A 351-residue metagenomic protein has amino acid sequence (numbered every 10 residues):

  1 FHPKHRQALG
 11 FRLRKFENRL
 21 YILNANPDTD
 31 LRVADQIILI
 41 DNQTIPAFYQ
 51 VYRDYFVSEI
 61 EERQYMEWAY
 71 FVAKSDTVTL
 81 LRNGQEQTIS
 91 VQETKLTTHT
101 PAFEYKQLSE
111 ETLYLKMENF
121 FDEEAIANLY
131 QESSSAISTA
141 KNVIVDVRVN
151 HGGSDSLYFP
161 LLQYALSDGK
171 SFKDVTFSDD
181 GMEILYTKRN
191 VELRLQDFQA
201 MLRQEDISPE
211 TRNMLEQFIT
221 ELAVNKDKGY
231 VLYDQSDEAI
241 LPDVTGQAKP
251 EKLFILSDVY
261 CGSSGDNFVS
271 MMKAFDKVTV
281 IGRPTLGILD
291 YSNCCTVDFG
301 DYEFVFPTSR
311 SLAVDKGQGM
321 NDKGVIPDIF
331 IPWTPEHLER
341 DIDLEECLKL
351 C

Functional and structural regions predicted by a protein language model:
F1-V143, V147-S178, K252, P284 (+4 more regions): Flexible, low-complexity junctional segments that flank or bridge functional domains
K141-Q235, K273: Glycine- and acidic-residue-enriched helix-capping/beta->alpha junction motif
V147, S257-V259, G282-T285, T308-R310: Active-site proximal loops enriched in glycine and acidic residues that flank catalytic Cys/His/Asp and coordinate
V191-A200, G300-R310: A polyampholytic, Gly/Pro-enriched intrinsically disordered region
N213-M214, F218-G282: Flexible, glycine-rich surface segments
Q247-A248, K273-A274, V297-F299, F304 (+2 more regions): A structural signal for short secondary-structure junctions
S311-D343: Active-site rim recognition segments
